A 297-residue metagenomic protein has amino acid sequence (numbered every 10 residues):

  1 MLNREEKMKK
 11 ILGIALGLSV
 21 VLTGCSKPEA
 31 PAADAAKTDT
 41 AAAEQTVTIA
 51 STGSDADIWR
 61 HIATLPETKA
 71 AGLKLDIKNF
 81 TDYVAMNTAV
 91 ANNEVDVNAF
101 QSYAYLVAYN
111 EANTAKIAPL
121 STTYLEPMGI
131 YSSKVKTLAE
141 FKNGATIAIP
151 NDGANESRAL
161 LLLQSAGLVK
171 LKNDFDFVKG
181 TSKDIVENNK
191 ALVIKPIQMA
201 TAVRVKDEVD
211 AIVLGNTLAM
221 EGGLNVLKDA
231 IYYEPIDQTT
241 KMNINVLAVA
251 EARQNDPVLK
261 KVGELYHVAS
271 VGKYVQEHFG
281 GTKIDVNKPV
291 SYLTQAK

Functional and structural regions predicted by a protein language model:
G24-A35: Bacterial lipoprotein signal-peptidase II cleavage site
T46-D76, A85, A89: Short, polar/charged alpha-helical segment
S54-D55, T81-Y83, N93, V97-V107 (+3 more regions): Beta->alpha turn/N-cap motifs
I77-T88, D176-R204: Short helix-initiation/N-cap motifs at beta->coil->alpha
A108-L120, S133-V135, E208, V213 (+1 more regions): Ligand-binding "clamshell"
L120-V169, G272: A conserved helix-loop-strand patch within extracytoplasmic ligand-binding domains of the periplasmic binding
P127-L138, N243-V258: A bilobed periplasmic-binding-protein/Venus flytrap-type ligand-binding module shared by bacterial periplasmic
E156-Q164, L265-N287: Periplasmic-binding protein-like
